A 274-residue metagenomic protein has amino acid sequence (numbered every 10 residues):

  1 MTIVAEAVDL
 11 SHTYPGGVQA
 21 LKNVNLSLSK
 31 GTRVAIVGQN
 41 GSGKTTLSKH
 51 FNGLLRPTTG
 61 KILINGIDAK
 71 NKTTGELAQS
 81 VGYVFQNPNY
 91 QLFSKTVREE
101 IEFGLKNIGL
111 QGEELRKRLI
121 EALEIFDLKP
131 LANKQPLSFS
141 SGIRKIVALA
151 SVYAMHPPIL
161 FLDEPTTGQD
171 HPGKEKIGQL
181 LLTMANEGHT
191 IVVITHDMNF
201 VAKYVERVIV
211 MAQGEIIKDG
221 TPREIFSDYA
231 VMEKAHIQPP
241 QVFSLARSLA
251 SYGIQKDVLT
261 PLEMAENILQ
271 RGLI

Functional and structural regions predicted by a protein language model:
M1-A7, S11-N23, N71-T73: A short, flexible loop at the N-terminus of ABC-type nucleotide-binding domains that lies
V37-Q39: The feature captures the beta-strand-to-loop junction immediately N-terminal to the Walker
N52: Helix-to-loop junction immediately C-terminal to a conserved catalytic motif
G60-D68, L77: Conserved ABC transporter NBD signature motif
E113-L131: Conserved ABC ATPase "signature" region
Q135-F139: Conserved ABC ATPase signature
Q213-G214: Conserved ABC ATPase "signature" C-loop
